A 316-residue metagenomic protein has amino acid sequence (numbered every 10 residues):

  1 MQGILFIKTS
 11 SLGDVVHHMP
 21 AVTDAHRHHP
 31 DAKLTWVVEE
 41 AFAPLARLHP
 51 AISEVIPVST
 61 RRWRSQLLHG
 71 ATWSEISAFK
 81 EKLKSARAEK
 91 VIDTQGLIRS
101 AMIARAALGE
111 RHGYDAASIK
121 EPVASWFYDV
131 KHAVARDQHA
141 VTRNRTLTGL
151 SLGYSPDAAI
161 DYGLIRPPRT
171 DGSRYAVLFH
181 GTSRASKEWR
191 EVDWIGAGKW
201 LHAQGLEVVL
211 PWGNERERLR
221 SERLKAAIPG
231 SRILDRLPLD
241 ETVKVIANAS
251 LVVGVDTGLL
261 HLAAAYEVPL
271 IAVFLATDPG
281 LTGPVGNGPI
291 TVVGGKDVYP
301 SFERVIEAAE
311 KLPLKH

Functional and structural regions predicted by a protein language model:
M1-H316: Catalytic machinery of carbohydrate-active enzymes, primarily nucleotide-sugar-dependent glycosyltransferases
